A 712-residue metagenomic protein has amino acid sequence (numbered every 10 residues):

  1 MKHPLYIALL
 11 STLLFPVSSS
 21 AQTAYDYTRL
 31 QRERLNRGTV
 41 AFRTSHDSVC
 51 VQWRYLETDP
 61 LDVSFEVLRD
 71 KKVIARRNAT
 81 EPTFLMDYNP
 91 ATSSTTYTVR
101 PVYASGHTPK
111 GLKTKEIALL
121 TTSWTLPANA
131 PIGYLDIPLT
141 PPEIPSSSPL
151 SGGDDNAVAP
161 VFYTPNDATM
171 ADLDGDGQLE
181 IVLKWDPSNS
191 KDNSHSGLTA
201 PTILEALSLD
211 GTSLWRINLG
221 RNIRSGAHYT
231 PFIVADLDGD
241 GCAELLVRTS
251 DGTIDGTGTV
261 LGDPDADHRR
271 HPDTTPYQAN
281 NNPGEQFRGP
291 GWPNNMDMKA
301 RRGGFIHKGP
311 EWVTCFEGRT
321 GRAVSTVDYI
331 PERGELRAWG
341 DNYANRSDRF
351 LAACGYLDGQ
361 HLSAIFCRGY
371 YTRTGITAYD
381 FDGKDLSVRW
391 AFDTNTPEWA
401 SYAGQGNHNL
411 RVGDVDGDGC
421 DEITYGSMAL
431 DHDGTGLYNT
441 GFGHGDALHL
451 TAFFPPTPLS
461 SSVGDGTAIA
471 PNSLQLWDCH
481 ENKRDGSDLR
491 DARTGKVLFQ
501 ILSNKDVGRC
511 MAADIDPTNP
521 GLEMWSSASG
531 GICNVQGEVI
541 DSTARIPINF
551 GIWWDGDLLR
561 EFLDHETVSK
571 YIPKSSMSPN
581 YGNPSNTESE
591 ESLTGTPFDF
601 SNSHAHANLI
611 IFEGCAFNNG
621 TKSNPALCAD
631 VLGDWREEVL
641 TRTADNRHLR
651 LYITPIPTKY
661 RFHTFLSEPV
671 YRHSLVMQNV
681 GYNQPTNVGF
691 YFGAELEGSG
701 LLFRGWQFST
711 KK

Functional and structural regions predicted by a protein language model:
K2-A8: Sec-dependent signal peptide recognition, specifically the positively charged N-region followed immediately by
P16-S18: N-terminal signal peptide c-region/cleavage motif recognized by signal peptidases
Q22-F42: Short, compositionally biased P/S/T/A/G/V-rich stretches that sit at domain boundaries
R29-R34, H46, Y55-T58, T80-F84 (+1 more regions): Beta-propeller-forming repeat regions
L56-D70: Solvent-exposed loop/turn segments flanking beta-strands in beta-repeat/beta-sandwich domains
V73-R76, T80: Ser/Thr-rich low-complexity repeats and stalk/linker segments
